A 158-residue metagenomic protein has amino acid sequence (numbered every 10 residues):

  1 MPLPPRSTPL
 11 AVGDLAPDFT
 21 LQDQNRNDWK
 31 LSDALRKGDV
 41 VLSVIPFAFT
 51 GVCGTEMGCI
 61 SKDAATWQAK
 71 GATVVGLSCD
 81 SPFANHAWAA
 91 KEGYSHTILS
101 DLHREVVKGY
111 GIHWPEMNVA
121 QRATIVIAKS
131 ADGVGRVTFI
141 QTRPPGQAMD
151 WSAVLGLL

Functional and structural regions predicted by a protein language model:
M1-L158: Chalcogenol-based redox active-site neighborhoods
